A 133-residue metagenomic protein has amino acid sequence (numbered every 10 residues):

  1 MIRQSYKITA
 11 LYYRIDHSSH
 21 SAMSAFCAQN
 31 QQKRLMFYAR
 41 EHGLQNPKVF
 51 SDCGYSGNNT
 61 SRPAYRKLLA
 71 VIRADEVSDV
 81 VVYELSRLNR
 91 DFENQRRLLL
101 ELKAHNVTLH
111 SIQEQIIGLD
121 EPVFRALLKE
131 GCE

Functional and structural regions predicted by a protein language model:
M1-E133: Short, structured surface patches at the beginning of a domain
